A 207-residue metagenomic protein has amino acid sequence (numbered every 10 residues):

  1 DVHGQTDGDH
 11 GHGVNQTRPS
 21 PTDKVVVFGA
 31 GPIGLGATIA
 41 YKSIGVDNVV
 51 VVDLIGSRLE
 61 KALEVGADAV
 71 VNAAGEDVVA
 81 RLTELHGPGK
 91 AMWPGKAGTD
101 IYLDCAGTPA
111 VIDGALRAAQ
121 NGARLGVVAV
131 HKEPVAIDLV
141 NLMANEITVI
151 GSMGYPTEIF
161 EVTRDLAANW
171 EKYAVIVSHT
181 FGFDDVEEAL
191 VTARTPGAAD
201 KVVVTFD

Functional and structural regions predicted by a protein language model:
D1-N15, V27-G36: A glycine-rich, Thr/Ser-enriched phosphate-binding loop motif common to dinucleotide/cofactor-binding enzymes
V14, T38, L59, I112-L116 (+1 more regions): Generic hydrophobic/aromatic pocket-lining and core-packing "Φ" positions
R18-K24: Short helix-loop-beta connector
D23, A123, I147: Glycine-centered, small-residue-biased loops immediately flanking beta-strands in adenine/cofactor-binding cores
V27-A30, K42-G114: Adenosine-nucleotide cofactor-binding segment
V49-V50, G126, I150: Conserved beta-strand positions in the Rossmann-like core of class I SAM-dependent methyltransferases
A80-M92, K96, H131-H179, E187-E188 (+1 more regions): C-terminal substrate-binding/catalytic core of Rossmann-like NAD(P)-dependent dehydrogenases/reductases
A119-Q120: Helix-to-beta-strand junctions that scaffold the AdoMet/dcAdoMet cofactor pocket in Class I SAM-dependent enzymes
